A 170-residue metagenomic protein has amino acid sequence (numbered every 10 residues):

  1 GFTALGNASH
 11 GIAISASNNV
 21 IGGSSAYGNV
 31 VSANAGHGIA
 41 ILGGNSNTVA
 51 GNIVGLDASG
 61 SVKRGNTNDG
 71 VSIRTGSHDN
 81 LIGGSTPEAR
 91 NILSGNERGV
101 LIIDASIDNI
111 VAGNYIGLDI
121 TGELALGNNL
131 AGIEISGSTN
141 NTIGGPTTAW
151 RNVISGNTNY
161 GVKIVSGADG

Functional and structural regions predicted by a protein language model:
G1-G170: Extracellular parallel beta-helix/beta-solenoid repeat domains
